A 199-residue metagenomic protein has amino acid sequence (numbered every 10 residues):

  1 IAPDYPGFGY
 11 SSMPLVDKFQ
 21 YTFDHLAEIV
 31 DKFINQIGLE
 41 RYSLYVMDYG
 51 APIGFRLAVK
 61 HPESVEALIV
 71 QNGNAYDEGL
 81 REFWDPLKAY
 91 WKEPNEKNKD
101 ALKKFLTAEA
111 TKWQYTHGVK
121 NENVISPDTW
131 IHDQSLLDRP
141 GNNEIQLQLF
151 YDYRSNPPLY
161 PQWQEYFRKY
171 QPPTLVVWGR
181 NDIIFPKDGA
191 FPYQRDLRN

Functional and structural regions predicted by a protein language model:
I1-A2: Short amphipathic alpha-helix adjacent to the substrate-entry channel of hydrolases
F8-Y45, Y49-L197: Flexible "cap/lid" subdomain of the alpha/beta-hydrolase fold that forms the substrate-access gate
